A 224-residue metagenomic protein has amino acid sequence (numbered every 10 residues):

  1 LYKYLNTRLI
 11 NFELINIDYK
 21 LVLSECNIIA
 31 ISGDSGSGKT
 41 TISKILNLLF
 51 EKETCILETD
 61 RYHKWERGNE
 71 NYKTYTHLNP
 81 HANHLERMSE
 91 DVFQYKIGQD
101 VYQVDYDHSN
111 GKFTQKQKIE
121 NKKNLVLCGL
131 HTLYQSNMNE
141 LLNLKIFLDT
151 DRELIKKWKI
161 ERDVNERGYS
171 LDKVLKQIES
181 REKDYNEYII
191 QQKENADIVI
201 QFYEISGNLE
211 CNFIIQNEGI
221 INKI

Functional and structural regions predicted by a protein language model:
L1-L23, E120-K122, E161, K183-I224: NTP-dependent small-molecule kinase module
I28-A30: Short hydrophobic/aromatic beta-strand immediately N-terminal to the Walker A/P-loop
S35: The conserved Walker
K39: Conserved lysine of the Walker
I42, L46: Hydrophobic positions on the alpha1 helix immediately C-terminal to the Walker A/P-loop
L48-I56: Post-Walker A helix-loop "phosphate-sensing" segment adjacent to the P-loop in P-loop NTPases
C55-I56, K64-G111, N124: Conserved nucleotide-sensing/catalytic segment adjacent to the nucleotide-binding pocket in NTP-handling enzymes
T114-R167: ATP-dependent NMP and nucleoside kinases share a basic, alpha-helical "lid"
